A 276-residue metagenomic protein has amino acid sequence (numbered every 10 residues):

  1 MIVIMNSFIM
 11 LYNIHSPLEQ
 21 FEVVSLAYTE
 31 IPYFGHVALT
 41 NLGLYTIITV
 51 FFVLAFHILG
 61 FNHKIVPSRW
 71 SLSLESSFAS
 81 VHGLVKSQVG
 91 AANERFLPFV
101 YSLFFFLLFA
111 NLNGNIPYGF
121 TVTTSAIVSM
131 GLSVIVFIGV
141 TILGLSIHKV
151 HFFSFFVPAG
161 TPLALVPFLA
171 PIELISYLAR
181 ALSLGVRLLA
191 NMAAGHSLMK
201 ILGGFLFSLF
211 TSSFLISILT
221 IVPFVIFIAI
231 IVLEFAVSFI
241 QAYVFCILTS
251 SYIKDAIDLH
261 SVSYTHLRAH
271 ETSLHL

Functional and structural regions predicted by a protein language model:
I2-Y264: Selective transmembrane helix interface/packing segments
T265-T272: Conserved small/polar residues in nucleotide/adenosyl-binding loops
